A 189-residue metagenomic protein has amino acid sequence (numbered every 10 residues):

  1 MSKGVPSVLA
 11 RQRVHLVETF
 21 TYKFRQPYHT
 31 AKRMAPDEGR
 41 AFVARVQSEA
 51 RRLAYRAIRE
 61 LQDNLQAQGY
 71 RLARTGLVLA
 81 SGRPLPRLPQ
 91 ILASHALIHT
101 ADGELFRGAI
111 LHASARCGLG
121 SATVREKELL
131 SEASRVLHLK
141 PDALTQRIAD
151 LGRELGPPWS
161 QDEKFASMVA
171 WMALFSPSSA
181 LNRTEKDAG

Functional and structural regions predicted by a protein language model:
M1-N182: Phosphate- and other anionic-substrate recognition elements at nucleic-acid/protein interfaces
L181-G189: Charge-patterned, long linear interaction tracts outside catalytic cores
